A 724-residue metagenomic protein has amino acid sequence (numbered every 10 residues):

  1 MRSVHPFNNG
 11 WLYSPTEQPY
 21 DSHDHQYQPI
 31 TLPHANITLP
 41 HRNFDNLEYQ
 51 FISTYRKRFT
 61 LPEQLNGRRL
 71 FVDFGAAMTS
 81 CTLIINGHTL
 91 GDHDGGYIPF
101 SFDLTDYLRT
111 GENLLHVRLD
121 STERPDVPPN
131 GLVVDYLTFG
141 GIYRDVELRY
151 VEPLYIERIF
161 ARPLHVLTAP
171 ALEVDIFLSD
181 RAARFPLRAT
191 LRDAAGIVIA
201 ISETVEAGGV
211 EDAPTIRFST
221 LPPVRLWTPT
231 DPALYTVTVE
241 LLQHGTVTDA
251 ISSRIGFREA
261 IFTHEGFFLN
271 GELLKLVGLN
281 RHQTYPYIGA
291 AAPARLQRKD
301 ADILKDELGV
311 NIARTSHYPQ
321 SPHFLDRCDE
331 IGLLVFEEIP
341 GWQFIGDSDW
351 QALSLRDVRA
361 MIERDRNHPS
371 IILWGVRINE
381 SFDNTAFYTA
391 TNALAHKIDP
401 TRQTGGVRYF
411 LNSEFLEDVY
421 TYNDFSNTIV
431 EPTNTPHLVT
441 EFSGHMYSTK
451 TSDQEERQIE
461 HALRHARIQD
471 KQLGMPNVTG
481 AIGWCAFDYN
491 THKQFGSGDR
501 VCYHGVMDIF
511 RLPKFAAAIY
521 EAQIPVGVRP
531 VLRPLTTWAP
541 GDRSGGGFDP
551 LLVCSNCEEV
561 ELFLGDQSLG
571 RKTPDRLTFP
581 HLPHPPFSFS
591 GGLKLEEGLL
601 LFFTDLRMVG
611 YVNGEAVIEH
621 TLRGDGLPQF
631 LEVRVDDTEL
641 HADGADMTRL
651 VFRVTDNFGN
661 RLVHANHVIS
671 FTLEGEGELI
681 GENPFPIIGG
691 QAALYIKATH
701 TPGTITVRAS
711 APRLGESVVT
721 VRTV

Functional and structural regions predicted by a protein language model:
M1-P40, R118, A194, A462 (+3 more regions): Accessory carbohydrate-binding/adhesion or oligomerization-edge regions at the termini of glycan-active proteins
S3-Q18, A35, D45-N46, Q50-R158 (+5 more regions): Accessory beta-strand-rich segments of carbohydrate-active enzymes
H34-L61, L65-F74, M78-I85, G91-D94 (+6 more regions): Active-site-adjacent substrate/metal-binding segments within catalytic domains of carbohydrate-active enzymes
L104, I216-L226, F587-L601, I688-H700: Short, hydrophobic beta-strand segments
L108-E112, D180-I261: Extended acidic/polar, glycine-enriched regions that form or flank non-catalytic beta-rich accessory modules
V174-F177, E240, D549-S555, R634 (+3 more regions): Beta-strand-rich structural segments
F185-R188, T228-L234, F548, N556-E558 (+4 more regions): Short flexible loop/turn segments that cap and initiate beta-strands
D302-D306, I312-R543, G547, D575-R576: Substrate-binding/catalytic cleft of secreted carbohydrate-active enzymes, primarily glycoside hydrolases
